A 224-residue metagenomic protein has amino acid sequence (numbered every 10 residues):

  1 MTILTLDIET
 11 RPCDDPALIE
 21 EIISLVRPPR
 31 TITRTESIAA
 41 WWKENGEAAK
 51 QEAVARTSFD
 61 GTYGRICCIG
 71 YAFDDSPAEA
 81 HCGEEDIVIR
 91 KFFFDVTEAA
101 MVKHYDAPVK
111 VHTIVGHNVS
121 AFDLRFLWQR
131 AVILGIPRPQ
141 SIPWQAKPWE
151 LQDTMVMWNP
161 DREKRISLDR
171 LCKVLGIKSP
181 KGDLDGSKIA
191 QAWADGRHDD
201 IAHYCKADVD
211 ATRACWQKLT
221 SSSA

Functional and structural regions predicted by a protein language model:
M1-Q129: Conserved non-catalytic scaffold segment of RNase H-like nuclease domains
T2, G64-G83, H104-H203, A207-A224: Metal-dependent phosphoesterase core characteristic of DEDDh/y 3'-5' exonuclease domains
